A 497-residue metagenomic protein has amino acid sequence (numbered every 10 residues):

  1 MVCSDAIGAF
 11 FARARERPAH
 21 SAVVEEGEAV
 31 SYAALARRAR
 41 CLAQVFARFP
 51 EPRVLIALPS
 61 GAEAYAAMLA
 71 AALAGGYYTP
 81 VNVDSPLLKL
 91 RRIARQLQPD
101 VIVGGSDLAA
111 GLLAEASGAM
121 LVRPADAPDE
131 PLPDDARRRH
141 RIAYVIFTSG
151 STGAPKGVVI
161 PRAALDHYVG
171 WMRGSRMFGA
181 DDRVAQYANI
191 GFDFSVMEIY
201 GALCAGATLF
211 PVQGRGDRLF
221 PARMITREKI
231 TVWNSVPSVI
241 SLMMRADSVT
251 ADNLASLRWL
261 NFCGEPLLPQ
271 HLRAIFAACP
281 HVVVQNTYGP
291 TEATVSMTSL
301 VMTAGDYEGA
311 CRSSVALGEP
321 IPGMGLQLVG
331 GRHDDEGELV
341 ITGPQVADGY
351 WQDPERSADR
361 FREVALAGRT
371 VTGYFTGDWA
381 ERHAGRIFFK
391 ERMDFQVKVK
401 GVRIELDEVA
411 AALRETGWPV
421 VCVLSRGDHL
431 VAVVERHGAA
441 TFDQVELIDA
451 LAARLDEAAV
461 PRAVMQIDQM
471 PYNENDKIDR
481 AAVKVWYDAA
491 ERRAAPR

Functional and structural regions predicted by a protein language model:
A6-I7, I102-A114, G118-D135, L165 (+2 more regions): AMP-dependent adenylate-forming
G8-V30, A143, R386-F388, V464: AMP-dependent adenylate-forming
A19-R48, R91, I160-D166: Conserved AMP-binding/adenylate-forming core of the ANL superfamily
S31-A34, A143-G170: Conserved AMP-binding A3 loop
L58-G61, N82, F178, A188-F192 (+1 more regions): Conserved AMP-binding
E130-F147, A154, F178-V184, I190: Conserved pre-ATP/AMP-binding loop-to-beta segment of ANL
K156-R183, D193-T231, A246: Conserved AMP-binding/adenylation subdomain of ANL enzymes
C204-A207, N234, M244-R312: Gly/Ser/Thr-rich phosphate-binding loop
